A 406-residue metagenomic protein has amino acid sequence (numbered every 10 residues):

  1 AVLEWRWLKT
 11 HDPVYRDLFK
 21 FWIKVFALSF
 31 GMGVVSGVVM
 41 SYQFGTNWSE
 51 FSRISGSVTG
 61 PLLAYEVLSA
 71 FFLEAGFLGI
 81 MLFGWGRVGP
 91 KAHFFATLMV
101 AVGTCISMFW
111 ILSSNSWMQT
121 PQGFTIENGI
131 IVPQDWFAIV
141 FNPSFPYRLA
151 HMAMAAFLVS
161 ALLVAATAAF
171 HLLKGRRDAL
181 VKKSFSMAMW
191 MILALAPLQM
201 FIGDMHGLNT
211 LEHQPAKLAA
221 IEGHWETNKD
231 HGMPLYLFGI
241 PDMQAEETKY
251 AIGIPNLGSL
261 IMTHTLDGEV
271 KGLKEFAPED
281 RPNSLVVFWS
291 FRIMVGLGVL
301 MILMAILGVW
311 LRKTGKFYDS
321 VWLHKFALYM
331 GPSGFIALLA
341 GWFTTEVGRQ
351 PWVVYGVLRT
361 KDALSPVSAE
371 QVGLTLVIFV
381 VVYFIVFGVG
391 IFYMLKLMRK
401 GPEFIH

Functional and structural regions predicted by a protein language model:
A1-H406: Polytopic transmembrane helical bundles with strong interfacial aromatic enrichment
